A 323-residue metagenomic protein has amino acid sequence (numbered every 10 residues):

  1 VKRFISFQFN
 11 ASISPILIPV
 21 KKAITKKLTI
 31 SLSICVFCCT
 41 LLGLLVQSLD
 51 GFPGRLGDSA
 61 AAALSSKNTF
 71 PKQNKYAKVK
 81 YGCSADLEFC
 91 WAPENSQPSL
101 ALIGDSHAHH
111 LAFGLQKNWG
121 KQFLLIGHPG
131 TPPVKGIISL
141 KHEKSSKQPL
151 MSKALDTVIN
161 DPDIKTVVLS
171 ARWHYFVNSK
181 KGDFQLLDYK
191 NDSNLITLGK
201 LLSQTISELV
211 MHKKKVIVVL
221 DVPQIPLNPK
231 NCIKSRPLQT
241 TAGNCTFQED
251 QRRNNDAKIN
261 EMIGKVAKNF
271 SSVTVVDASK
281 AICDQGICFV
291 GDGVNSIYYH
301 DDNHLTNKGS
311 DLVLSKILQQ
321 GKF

Functional and structural regions predicted by a protein language model:
F4-F323: Extracellular/periplasmic envelope-modification machinery, especially enzymes that add or remove acyl/ester groups on
